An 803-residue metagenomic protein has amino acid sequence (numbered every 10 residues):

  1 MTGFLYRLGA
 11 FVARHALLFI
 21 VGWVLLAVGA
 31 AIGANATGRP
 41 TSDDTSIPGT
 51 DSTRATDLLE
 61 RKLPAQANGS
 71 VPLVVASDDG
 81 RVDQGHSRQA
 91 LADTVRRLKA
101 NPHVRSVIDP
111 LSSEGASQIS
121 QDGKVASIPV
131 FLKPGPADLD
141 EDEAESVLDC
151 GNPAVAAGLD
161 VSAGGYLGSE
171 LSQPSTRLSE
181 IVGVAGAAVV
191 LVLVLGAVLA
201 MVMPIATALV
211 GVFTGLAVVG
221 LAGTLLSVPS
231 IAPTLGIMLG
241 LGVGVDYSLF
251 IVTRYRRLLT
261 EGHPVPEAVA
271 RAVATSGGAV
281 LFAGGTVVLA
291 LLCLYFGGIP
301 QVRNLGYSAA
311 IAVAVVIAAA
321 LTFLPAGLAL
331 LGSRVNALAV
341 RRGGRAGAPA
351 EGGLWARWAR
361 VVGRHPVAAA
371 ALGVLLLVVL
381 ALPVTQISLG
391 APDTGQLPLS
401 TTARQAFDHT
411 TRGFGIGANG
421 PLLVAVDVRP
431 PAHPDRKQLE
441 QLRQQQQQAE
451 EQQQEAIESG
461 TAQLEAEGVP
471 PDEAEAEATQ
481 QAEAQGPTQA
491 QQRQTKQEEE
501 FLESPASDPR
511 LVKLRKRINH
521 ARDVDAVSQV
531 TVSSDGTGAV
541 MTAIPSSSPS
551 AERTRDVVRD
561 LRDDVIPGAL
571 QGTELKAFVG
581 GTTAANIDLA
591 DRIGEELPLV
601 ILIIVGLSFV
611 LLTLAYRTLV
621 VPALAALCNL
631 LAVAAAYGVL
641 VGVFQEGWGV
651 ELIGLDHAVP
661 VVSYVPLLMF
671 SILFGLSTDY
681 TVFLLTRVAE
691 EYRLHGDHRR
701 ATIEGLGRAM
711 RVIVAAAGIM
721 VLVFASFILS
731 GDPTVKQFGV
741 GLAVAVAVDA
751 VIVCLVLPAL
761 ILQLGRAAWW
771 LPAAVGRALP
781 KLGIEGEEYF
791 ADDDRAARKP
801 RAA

Functional and structural regions predicted by a protein language model:
M1-R39, V104, Q121-G123, P134-L389 (+3 more regions): Membrane-embedded transmembrane helical bundles of large multi-pass transporters/channels
R39-P40, A76-D78: Glycine-/proline-rich flexible loop or hinge segments
P40-D43, P392-T394: Short hinge/gating elements
D43-D44, V82: A detector of helix-start/N-cap boundary segments at the beginnings of structured domains
D44-T45, S52, M238: Disorder-to-helix initiation segments
G49-S70, D79-G164, A391-E646, V650 (+1 more regions): Structured non-transmembrane domains adjacent to transmembrane bundles in polytopic membrane proteins
P72-L73, F323: Short beta-strand segments at enzyme active-site cores
V74, P129, T253: Short beta-strand segments
